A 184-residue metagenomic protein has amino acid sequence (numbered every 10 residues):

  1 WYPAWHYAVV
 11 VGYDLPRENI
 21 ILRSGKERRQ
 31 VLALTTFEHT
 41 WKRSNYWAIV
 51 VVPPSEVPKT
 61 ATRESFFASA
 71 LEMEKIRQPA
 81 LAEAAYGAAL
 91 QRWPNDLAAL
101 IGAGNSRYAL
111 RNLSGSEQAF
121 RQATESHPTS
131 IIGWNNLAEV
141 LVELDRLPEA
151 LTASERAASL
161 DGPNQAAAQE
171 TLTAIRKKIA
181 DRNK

Functional and structural regions predicted by a protein language model:
Y2, V11-A98: Noncatalytic regulatory segments and standalone regulatory/sensor domains
K75, A109, E143-L144, A174-D181: Register position in tetratricopeptide repeats
R92, S126, L160-D161: Structural marker of alpha-solenoid helical repeat scaffolds
A99, G133, A167-A168: TPR alpha-solenoid repeat register
G102, N136, E170-T171: Canonical tetratricopeptide repeat
